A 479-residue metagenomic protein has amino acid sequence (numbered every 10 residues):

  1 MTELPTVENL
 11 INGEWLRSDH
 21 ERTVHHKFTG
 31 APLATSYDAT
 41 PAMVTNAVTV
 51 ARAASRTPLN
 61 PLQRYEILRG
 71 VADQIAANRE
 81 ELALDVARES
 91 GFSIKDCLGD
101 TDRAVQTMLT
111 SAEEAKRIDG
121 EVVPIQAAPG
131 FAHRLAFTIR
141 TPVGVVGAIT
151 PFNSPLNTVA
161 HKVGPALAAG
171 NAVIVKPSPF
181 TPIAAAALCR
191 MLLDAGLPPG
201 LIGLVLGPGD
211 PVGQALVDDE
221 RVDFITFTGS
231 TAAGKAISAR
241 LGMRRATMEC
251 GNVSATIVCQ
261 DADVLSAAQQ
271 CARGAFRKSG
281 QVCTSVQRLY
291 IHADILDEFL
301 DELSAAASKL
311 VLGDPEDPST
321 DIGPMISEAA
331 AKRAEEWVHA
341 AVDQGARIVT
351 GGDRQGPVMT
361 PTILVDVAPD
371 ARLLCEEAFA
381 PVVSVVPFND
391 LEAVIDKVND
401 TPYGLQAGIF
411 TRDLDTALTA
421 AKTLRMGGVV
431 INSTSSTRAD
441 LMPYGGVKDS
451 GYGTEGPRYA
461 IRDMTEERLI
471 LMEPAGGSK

Functional and structural regions predicted by a protein language model:
M1-K27, P32, P124: Hydrophobic face of amphipathic alpha-helices that form TPR/SEL1-like repeat modules and related alpha-solenoid
G30, R64, V86, M108 (+10 more regions): Residue-level signal for inorganic ion chemistry
G30-D119: Glycine-rich loop-to-alpha-helix module at the N-terminal edge of alpha/beta enzyme cores
A31-T35, R221-V222, I257, V311 (+2 more regions): Conserved C-terminal structural/oligomerization subdomain of aldehyde/semialdehyde dehydrogenase
P32-A39, R52-T57, G147-A148, T256-C259 (+4 more regions): Short, well-ordered beta-strand elements within core beta-sheets of diverse protein domains
V123-S266, F388: Rossmann-like NAD(P) dinucleotide-binding subdomain of oxidoreductase/dehydrogenase enzymes
A172-I174, I348, G428: A short hydrophobic/small-residue beta-strand
F224, A232-A368, E392, I431 (+1 more regions): ALDH superfamily catalytic-core signature
